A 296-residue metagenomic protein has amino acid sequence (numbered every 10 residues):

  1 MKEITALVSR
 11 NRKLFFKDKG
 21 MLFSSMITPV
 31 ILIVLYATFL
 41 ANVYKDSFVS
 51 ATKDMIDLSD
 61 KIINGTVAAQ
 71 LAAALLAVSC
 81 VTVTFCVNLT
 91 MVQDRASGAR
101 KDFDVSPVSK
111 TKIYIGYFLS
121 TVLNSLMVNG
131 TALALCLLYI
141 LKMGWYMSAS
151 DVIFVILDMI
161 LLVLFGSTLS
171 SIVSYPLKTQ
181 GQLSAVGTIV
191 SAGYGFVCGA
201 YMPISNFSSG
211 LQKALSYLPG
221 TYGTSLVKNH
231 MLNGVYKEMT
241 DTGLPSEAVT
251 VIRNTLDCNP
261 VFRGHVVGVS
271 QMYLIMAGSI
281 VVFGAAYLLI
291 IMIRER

Functional and structural regions predicted by a protein language model:
M1-S9, G166, G210-Y217: Short, membrane-interfacial amphipathic segments enriched in basic
M1-V30, S97, K112: Aromatic- and glycine-rich beta-strand/loop motifs that create alpha-glucan
L14-F48, V67-F85, L126-N129, D158 (+2 more regions): Hydrophobic alpha-helical transmembrane segments of multi-pass membrane transport/permease proteins
I31, N64-K142: Hydrophobic alpha-helical transmembrane segments of multi-pass membrane transport proteins
L35-Y44, S174-V235: Transmembrane helix segments
S47-I63: Perimembrane loop-to-helix junctions flanking transmembrane segments
K110, F118-C198: Alpha-helical transmembrane segments and their short interhelical loops
N229, N233-R296: Alpha-helical transmembrane segments of multi-pass membrane transporters/translocases
